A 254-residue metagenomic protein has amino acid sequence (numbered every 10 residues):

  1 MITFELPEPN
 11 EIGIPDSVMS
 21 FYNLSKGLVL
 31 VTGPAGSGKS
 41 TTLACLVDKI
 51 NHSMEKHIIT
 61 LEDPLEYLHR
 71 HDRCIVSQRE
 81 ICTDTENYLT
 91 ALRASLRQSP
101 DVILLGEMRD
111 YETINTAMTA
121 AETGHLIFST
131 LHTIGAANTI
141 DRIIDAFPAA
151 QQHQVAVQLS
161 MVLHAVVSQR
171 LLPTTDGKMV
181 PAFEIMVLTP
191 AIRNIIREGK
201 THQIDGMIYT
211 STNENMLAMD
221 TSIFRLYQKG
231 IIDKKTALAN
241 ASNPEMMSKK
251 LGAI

Functional and structural regions predicted by a protein language model:
M1-I254: Short, flexible helix-loop junctions that flank or precede catalytic/ligand sites
